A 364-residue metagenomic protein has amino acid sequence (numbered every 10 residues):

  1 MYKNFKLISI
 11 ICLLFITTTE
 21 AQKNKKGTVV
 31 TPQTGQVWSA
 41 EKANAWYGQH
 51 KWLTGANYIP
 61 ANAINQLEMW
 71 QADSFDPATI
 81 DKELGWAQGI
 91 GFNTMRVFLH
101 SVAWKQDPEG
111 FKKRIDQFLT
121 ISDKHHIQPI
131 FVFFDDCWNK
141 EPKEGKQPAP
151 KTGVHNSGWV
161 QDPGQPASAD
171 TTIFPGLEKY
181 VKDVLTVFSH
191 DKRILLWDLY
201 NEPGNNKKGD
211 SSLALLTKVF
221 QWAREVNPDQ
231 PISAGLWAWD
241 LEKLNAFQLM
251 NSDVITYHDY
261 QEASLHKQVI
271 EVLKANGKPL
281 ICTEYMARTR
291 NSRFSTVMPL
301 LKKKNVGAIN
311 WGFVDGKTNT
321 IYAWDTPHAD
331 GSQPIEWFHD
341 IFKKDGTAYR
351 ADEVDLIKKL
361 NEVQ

Functional and structural regions predicted by a protein language model:
M1-K26: Bacterial Sec-dependent N-terminal signal peptides
G27-S252, H258, A263-K267, A275-N276 (+8 more regions): Active-site mouth of glycoside hydrolases
N310-G312: Replace "adjacent to P-loop NTPase cores in ATP/GTP-dependent enzymes" with "adjacent to NTP-binding cores
T320: Substrate-binding/catalytic groove segments of enzymes that remodel or degrade extracellular structural polymers
A323-Q364: Extended, alpha-helix-rich binding/interface surfaces that flank or overlap catalytic cores and mediate recognition
